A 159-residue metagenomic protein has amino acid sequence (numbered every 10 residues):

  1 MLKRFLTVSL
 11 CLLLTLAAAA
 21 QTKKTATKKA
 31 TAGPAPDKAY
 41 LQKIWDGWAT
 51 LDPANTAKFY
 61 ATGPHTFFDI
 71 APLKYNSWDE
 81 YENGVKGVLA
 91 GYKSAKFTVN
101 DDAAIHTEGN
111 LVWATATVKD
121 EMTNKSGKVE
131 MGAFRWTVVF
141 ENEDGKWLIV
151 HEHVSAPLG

Functional and structural regions predicted by a protein language model:
M1-S9: Bacterial N-terminal signal peptides that target proteins for export
L12-A19: Hydrophobic h-region of N-terminal signal peptides that target proteins for export in Gram-negative bacteria
Q21-T62: Short, low-complexity N-terminal intrinsically disordered segments enriched in polar/charged residues
A35, P53-E108, M131: A solvent-exposed, acidic/Ser-Thr-rich amphipathic alpha-helical stretch
G109-D120: A short hydrophobic beta-strand element
D120-N124, F140: Beta-strand elements of well-folded, non-transmembrane domains
K125-M131: A short acidic/glycine-rich loop-to-helix N-cap element
A133-L158: Short beta-strand edge/turn micro-motifs at domain boundaries
